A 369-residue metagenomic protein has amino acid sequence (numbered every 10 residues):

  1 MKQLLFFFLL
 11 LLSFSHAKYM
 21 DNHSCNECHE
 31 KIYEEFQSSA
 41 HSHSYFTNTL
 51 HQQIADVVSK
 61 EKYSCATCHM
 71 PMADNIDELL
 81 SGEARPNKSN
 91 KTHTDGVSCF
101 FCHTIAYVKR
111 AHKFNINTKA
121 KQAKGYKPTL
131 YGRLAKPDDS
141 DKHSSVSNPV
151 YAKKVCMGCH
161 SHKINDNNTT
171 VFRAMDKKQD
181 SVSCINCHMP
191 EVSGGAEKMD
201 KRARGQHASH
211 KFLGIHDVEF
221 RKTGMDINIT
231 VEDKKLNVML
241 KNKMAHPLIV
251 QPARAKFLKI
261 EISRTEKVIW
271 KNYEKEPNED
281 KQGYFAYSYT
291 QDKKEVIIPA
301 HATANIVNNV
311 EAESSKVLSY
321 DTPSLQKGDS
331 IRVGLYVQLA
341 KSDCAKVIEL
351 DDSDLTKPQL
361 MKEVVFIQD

Functional and structural regions predicted by a protein language model:
L4-S13: Sec-dependent N-terminal signal peptides
F14-S15, R254: Hydrophobic alpha-helical membrane context
H16-K178: Sequence context of c-type cytochrome heme-c attachment sites
D180-S181, N186, P190-D369: Short, conserved sequence motifs used for protein processing/export or organelle targeting and for catalysis
